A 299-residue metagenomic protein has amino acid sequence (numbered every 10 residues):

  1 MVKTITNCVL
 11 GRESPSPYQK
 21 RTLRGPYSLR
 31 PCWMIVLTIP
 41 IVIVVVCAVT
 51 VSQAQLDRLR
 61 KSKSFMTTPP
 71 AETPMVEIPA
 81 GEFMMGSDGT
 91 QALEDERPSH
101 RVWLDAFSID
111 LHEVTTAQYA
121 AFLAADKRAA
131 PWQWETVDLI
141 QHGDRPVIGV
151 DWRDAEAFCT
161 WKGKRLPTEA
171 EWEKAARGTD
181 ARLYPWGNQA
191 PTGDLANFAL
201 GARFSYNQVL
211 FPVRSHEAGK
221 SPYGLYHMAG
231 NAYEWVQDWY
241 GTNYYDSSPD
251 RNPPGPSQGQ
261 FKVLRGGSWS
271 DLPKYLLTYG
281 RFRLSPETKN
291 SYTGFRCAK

Functional and structural regions predicted by a protein language model:
S14-S16, G25-R30: Short, low-complexity intrinsically disordered segments enriched in A/P/G/S/L with frequent Arg, especially at protein
V36-V46: Bacterial N-terminal signal peptides
T67-W132, V150-R153, A229-G230: A short glycine-rich, aromatic-capped structural motif
I78, M84, D88-G89, A129 (+1 more regions): Functional-site microenvironments in short loops/helix caps that host divalent-cation chemistry
N290-K299: Short, structured beta-strand segments at or near domain termini in extracellular proteins/domains
